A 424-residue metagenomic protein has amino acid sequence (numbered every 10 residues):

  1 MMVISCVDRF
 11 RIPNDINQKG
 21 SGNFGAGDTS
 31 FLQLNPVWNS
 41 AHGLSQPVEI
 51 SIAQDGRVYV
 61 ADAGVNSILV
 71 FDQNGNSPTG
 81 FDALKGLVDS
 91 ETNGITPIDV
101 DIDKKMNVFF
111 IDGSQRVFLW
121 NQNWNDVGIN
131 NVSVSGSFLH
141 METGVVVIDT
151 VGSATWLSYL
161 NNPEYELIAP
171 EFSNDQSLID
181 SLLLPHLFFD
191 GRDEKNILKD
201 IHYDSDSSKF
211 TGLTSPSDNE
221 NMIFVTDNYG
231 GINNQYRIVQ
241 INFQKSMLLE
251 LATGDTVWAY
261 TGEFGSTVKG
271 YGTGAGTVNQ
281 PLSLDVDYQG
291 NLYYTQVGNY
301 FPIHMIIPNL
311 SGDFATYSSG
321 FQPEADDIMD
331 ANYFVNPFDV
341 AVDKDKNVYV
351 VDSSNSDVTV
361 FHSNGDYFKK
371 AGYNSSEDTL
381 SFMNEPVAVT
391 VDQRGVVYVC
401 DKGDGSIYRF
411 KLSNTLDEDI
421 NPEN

Functional and structural regions predicted by a protein language model:
M2-S5: C-terminal motif of bacterial Sec signal peptides marking the signal peptidase cleavage site
V7-N424: Flexible "stalk/tail and boundary" regions
